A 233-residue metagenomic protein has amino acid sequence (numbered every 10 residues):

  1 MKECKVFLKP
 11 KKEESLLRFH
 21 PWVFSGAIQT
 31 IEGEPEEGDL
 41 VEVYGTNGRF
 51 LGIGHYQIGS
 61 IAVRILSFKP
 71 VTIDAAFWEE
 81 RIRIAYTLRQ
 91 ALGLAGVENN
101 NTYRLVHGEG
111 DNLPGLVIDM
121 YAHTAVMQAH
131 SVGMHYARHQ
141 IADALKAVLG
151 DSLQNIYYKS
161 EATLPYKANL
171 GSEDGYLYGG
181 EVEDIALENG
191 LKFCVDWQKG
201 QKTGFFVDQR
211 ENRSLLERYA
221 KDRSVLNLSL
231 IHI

Functional and structural regions predicted by a protein language model:
M1-A122: Non-catalytic accessory regions of SAM-dependent methyltransferases
V63-I65, A76, Q128, Y136-I141 (+1 more regions): A short, polar/proline- and glycine-enriched secondary-structure boundary/capping micro-motif
V106-L113, V117-D119, H135-F206, S214: Non-catalytic substrate-recognition/targeting regions of SAM-dependent transferases
A122-M134: A short interface-forming secondary-structure element
V207-R223: Conserved alpha-helix/loop element of class I SAM-dependent methyltransferases that forms part of the SAM/SAH-binding
R223-S229: Conserved class I S-adenosyl-L-methionine
I231-I233: Conserved small/polar residues in nucleotide/adenosyl-binding loops
